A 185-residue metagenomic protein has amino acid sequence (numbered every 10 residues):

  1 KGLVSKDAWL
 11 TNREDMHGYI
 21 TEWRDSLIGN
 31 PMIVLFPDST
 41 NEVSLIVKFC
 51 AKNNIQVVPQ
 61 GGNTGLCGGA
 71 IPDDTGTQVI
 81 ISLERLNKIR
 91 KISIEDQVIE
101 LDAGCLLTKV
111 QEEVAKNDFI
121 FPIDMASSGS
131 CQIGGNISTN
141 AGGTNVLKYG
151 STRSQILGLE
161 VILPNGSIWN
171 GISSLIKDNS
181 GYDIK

Functional and structural regions predicted by a protein language model:
K1-K48, K52, G65-V98, A126 (+1 more regions): N-terminal flexible segment immediately upstream of the FAD-binding catalytic core in FAD-dependent oxidoreductases
W9-N12, Q60, V110, D124: Residue-level detector of family-conserved "landmark" positions at structurally sensitive sites
A51-N53, Q60-G62, C131, Q155: Short, basic and Ser/Thr-rich N-terminal targeting/leader segments
I55-Q56, I120: Residue-level detector of anion-binding/catalytic polar loops
G61-T64, L106: Ser/Thr-glycine-rich phosphate-binding loops at phosphate-binding pockets of nucleotides, nucleotide cofactors
K88-K185: FAD-binding subdomain of flavoenzyme oxidoreductases
